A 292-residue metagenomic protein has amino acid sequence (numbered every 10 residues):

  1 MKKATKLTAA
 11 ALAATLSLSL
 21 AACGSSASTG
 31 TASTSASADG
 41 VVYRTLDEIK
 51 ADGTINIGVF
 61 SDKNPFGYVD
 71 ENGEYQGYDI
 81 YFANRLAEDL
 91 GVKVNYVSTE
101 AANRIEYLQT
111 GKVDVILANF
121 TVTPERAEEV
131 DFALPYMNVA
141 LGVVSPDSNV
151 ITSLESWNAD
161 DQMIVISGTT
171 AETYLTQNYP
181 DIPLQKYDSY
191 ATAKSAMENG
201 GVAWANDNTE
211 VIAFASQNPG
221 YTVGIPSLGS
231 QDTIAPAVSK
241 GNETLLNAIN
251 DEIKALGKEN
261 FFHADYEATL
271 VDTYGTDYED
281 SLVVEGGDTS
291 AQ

Functional and structural regions predicted by a protein language model:
L18-A22: C-terminal motif of bacterial Sec signal peptides marking the signal peptidase cleavage site
G24-S26, A32, A36, I80-D89 (+3 more regions): Extended ligand-binding regions for polar small-molecule ligands
S25, A38-G40, T170-Y187, V223-I225 (+1 more regions): Ligand-binding clefts/hinges and TM-proximal coupling segments of bilobed small-molecule sensing domains
G30-N119: Extracytoplasmic small-molecule ligand-binding "clamshell" domains of the periplasmic binding protein/Venus flytrap
N95-E106, S167, Q185-N199: Short helix-initiation/N-cap motifs at beta->coil->alpha
F120-E128, T176-Q177, E198-Q231: A ligand-binding cleft/hinge motif common to bilobed small-molecule-binding domains
M137-S145, I212-I253, D272-Q292: Periplasmic-binding protein-like
S145-Q162: Flexible hinge/capping segments at coil-to-helix
